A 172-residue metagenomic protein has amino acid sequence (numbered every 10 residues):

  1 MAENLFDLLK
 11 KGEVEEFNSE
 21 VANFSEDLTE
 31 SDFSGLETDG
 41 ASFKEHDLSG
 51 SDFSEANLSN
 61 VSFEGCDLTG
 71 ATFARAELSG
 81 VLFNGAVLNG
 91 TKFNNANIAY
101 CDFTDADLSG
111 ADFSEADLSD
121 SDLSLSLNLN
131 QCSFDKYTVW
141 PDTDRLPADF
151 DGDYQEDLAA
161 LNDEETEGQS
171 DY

Functional and structural regions predicted by a protein language model:
N4-L8, G12-Y172: Tandem repeat scaffolds
